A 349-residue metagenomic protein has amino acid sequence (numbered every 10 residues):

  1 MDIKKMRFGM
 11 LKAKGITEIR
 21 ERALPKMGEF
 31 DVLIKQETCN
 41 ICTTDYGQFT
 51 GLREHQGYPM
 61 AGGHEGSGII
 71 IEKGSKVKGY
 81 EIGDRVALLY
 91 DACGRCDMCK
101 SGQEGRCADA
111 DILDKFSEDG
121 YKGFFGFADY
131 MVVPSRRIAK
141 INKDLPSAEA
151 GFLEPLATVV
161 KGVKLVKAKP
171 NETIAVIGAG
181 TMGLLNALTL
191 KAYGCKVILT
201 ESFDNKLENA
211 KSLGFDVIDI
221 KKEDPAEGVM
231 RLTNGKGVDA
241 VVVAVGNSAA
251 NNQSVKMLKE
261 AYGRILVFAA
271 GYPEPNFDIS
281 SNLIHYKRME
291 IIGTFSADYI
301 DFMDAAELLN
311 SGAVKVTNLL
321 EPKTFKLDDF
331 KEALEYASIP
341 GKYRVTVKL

Functional and structural regions predicted by a protein language model:
M1-F8, N252-K256, Y299-L349: C-terminal hydrophobic helical "lid"/dimerization subdomain of Rossmann-like NAD(P)H-dependent oxidoreductases
P25-C39, L52-K100, N142-D144: Glycine-rich beta-strand-centered segment in the early N-terminal region that forms part of a ligand/cofactor-binding
E37-T38, S75, D91, E104 (+3 more regions): Short, surface-exposed secondary-structure boundary micro-motifs
R95-I177: NAD(P)H dinucleotide-binding glycine-rich loop of Rossmann-like/cofactor-binding domains, especially the beta1-alpha1
K143-K222: Mid-domain Rossmann-like dinucleotide-binding core that forms the NAD(H)/NADP(H) cofactor-binding site
D224-G235: Short amphipathic alpha-helix with an adjacent loop that forms part of the alpha/beta core around
V238-V242: Short SAM/SAH-binding signature in class I
N247-S311, L349: Glycine-rich phosphate-binding loop and adjacent beta-alpha segment of Rossmann(oid) nucleotide-cofactor-binding
